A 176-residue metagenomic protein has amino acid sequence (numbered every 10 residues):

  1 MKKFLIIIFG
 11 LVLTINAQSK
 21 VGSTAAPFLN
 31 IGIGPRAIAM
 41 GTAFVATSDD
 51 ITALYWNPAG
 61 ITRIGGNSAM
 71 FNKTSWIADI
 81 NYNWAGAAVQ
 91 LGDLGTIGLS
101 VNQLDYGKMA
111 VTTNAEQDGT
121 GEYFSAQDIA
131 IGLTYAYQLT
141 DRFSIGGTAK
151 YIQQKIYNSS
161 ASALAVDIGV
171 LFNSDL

Functional and structural regions predicted by a protein language model:
F4-I15: Sec-dependent N-terminal signal peptides
Q18-L176: Subset of outer-membrane beta-barrel
